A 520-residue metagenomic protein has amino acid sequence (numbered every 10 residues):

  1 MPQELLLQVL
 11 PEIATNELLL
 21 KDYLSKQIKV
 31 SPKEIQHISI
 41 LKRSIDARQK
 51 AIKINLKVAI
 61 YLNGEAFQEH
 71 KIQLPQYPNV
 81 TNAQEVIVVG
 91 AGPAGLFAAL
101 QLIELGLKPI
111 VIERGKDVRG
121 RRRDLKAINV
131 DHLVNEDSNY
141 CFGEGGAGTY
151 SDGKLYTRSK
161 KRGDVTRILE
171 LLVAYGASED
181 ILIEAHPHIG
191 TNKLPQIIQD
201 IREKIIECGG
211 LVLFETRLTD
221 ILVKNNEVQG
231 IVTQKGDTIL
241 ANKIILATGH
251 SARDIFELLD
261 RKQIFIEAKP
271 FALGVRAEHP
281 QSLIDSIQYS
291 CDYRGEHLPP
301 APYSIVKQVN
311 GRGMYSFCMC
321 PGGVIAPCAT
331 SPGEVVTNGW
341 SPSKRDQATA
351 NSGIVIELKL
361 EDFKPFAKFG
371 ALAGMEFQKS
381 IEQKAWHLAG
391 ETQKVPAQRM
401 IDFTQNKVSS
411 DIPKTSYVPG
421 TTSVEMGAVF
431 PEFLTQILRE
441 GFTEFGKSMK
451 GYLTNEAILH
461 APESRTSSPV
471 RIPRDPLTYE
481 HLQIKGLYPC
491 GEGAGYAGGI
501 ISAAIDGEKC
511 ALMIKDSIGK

Functional and structural regions predicted by a protein language model:
P2-I54, V58-Y150, K154-L171, Y175 (+1 more regions): Residues forming the flavin
